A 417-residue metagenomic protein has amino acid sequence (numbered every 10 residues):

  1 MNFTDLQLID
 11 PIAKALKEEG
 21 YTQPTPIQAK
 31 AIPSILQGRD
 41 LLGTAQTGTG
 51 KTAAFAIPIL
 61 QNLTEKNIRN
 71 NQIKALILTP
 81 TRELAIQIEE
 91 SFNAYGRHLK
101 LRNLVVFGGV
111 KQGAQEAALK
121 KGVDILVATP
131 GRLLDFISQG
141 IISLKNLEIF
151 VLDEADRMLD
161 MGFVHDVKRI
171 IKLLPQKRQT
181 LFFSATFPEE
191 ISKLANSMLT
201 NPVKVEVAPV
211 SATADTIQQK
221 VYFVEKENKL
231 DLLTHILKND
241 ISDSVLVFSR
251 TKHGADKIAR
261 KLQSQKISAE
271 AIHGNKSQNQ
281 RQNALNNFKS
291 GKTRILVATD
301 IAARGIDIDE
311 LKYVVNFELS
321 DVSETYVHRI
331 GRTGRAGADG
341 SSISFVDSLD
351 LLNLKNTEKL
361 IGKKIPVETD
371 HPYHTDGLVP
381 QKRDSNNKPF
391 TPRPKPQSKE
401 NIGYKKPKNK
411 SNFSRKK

Functional and structural regions predicted by a protein language model:
M1, I68, S290, E358-K417: Basic Arg/Gly/Lys-rich low-complexity intrinsically disordered segments
N2-T375: Conserved helicase RecA-like core
